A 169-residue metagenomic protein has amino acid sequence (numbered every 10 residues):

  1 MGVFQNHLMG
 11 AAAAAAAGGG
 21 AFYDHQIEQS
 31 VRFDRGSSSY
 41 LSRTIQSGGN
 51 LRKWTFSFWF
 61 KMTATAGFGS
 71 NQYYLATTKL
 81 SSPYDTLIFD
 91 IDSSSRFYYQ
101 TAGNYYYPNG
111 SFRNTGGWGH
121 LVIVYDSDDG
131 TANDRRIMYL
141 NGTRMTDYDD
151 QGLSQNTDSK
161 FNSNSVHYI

Functional and structural regions predicted by a protein language model:
M1-A14: Short, intrinsically disordered N-terminal pre-domain segments
G2, A17-I169: Extracellular glycan-associated modules
